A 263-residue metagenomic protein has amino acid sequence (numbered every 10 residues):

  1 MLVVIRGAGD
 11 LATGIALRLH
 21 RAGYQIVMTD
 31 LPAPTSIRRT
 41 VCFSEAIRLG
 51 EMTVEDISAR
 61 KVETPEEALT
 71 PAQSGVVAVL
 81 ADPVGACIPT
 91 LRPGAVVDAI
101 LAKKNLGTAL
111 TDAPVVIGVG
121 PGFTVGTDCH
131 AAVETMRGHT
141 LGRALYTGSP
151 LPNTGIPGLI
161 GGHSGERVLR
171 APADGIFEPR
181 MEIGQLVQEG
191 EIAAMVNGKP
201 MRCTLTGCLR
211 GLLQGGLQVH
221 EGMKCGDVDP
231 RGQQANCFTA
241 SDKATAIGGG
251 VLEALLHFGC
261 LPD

Functional and structural regions predicted by a protein language model:
M1-D263: Well-ordered secondary-structure scaffolds
